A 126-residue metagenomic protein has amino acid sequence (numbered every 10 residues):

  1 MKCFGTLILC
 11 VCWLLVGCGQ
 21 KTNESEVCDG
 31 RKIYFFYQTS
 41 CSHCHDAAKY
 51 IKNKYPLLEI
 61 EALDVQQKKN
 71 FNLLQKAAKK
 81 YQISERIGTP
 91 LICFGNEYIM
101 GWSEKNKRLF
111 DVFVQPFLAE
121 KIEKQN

Functional and structural regions predicted by a protein language model:
K2-L9: Sec-dependent signal peptide recognition, specifically the positively charged N-region followed immediately by
L14-G17: C-terminal motif of bacterial Sec signal peptides marking the signal peptidase cleavage site
G19-K21: Bacterial signal peptide processing site
N23-E61: Local sequence-structure signature of Cys/Sec-based thiol-disulfide redox active-site neighborhoods
H45-A48, F71, Q75, D111: Extracytoplasmic/secreted envelope proteins and their assembly/folding machinery, especially bacterial periplasmic
E59-L73: Thiol-based oxidoreductase modules, predominantly thioredoxin-like and allied folds used for disulfide exchange
Q75-G95, S103-E104: Structural micro-motif
C93-N126: Non-catalytic, surface beta->alpha helical segment in thiol-disulfide oxidoreductase systems
